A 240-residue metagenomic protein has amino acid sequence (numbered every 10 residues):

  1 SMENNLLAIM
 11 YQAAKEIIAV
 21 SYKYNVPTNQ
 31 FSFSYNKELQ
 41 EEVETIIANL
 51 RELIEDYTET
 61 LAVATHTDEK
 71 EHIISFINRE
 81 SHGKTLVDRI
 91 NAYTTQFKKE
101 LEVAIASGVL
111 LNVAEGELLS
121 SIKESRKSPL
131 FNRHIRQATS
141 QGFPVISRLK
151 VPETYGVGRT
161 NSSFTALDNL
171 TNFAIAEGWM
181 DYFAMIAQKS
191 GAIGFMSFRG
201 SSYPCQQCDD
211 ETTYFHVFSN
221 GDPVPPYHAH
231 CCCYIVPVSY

Functional and structural regions predicted by a protein language model:
S1-V157, S239-Y240: N-terminal leader/targeting and assembly helices and adjacent pre-domain segments
I146-Y240: Acidic, glycine-rich two-metal-ion catalytic cores of nucleic acid-processing enzymes
